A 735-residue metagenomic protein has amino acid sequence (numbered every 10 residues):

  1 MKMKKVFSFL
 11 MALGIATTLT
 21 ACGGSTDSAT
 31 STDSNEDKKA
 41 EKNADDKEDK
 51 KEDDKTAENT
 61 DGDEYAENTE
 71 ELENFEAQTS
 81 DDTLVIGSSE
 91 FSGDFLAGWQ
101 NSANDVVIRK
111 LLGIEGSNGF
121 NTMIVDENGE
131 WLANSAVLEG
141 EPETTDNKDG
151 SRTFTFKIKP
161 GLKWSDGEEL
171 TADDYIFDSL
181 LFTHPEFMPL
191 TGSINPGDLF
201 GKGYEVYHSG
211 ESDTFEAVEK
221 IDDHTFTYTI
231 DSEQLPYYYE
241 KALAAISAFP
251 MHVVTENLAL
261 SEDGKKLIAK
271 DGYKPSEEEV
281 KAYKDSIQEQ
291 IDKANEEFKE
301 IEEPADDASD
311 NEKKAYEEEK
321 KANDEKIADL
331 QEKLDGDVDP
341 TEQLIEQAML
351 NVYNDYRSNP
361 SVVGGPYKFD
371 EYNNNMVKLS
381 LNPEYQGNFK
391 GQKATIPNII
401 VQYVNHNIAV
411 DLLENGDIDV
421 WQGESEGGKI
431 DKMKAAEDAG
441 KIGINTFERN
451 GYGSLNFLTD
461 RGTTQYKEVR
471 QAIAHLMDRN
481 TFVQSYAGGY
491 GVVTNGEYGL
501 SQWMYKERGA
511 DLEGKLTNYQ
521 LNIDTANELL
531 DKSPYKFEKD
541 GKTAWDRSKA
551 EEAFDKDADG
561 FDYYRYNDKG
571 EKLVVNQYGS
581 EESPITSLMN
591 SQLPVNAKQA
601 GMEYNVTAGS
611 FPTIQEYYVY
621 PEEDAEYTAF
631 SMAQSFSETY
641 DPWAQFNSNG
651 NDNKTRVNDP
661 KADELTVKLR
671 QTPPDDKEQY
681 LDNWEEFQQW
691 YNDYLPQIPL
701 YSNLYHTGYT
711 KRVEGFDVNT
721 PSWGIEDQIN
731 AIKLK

Functional and structural regions predicted by a protein language model:
T18-A21: C-terminal motif of bacterial Sec signal peptides marking the signal peptidase cleavage site
N68, L84-D149: N-terminal lobe/hinge region of extracytoplasmic solute-binding protein
S88-S89, F182, F187-F200, D370-N382 (+5 more regions): Extracellular/periplasmic solute-recognition and catalytic clefts
I124, S309, S380-Y385, F447-A472 (+7 more regions): A bilobed periplasmic-binding-protein/Venus flytrap-type ligand-binding module shared by bacterial periplasmic
G140-N195, I221, T227-T229, L412 (+2 more regions): Aromatic- and charge-enriched surface segment that lines or borders ligand/interaction sites
T229-F249, A269-H406, K432-N450: Aromatic-rich, solvent-exposed beta-strand/loop patch
M376, L476-E513, T525, I585-V595 (+1 more regions): Detector for C-terminal structural segments
K378-S380, Y466-P594, K733-L734: Append "and occasionally in soluble cytosolic enzymes with long acidic Gly/Pro-rich linkers
